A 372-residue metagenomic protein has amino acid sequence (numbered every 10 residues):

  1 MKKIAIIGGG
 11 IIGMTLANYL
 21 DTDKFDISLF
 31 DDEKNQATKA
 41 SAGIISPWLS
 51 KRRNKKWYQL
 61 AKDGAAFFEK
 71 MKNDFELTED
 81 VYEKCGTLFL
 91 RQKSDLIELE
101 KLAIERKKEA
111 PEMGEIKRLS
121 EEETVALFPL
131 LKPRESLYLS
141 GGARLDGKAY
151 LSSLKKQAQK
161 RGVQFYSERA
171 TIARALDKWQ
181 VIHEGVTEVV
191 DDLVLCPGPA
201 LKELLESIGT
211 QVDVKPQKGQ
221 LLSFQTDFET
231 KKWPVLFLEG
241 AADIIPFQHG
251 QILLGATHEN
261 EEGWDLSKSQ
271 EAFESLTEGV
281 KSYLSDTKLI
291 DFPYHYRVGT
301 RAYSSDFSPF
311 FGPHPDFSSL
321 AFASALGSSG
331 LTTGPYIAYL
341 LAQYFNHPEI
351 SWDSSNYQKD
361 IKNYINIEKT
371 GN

Functional and structural regions predicted by a protein language model:
K2-S28: N-terminal Rossmann-like FAD-binding beta1-loop-alpha1 element of flavoenzymes
A5-I7, E188-A200: Short hydrophobic core segments
M14-D21, G43, E79-Y82, L195-D316: Active-site substrate-recognition segment that forms the wall of the catalytic cavity or substrate channel
T22-A40: Glycine-rich FAD pyrophosphate-binding loop
I44-E123, L127: Dinucleotide-binding Rossmann-like beta1-alpha1 core, especially the glycine-rich loop that anchors the ADP
T78-F89, E105, E115-R161, T257-E261 (+2 more regions): Helix-loop-beta segment of a Rossmann-like dinucleotide-binding subdomain
Q164-W179: A conserved short coil-to-beta-strand element within the FAD-binding core of flavoproteins
D291-N372: C-terminal catalytic lobe of FAD-dependent flavoproteins
